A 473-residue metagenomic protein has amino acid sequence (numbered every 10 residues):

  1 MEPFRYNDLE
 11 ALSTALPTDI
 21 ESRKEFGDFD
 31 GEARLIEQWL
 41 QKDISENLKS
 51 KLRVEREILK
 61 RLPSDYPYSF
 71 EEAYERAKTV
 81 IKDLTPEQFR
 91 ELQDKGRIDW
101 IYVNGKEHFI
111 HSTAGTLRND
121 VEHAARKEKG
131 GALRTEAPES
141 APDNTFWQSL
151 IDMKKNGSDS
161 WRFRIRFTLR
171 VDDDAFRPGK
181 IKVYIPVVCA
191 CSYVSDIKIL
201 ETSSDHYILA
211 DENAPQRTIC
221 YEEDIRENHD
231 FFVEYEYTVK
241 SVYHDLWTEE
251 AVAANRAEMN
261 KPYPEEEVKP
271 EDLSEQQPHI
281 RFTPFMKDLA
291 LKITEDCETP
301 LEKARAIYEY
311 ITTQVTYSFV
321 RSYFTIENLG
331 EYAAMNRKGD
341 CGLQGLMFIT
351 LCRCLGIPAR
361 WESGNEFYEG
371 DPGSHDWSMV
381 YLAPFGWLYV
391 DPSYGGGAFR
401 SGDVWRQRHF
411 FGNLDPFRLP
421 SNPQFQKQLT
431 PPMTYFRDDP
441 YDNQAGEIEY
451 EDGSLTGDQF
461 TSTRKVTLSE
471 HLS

Functional and structural regions predicted by a protein language model:
M1-Y6: Repeat-mediated protein-protein interaction surfaces in helical alpha-solenoids
D8-L9, N47: Short coil/turn linker motifs that delimit alpha-helical repeat modules in TPR/alpha-solenoid proteins
L9, T14-F26, L343-M433: Hydrophobic/aromatic-rich core segments of domains that either
P17, K24-G27, E212-N213, I225-E331 (+1 more regions): Acidic low-complexity segments
E25, L35-W247: Intrinsically disordered, low-complexity N-terminal segments that are enriched in acidic
F29-A33: Solenoid-repeat scaffolds in large eukaryotic assemblies
P300-I307, R337-C352: Active-site nucleophilic cysteine motif
G412-S473: Low-complexity, Gly/Ser/Thr/Pro-rich intrinsically disordered linker/tail segments
